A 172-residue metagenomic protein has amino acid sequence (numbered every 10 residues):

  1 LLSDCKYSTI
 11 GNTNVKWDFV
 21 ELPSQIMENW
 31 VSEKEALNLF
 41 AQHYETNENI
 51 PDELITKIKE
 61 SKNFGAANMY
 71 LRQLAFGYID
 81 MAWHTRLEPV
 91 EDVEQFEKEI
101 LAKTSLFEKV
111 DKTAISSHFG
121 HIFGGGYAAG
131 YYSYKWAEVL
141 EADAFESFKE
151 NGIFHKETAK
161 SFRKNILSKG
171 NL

Functional and structural regions predicted by a protein language model:
L1-E21, I26-K34, N38-L172: C-terminal, non-catalytic "cap/extension" segments appended to globular domains
